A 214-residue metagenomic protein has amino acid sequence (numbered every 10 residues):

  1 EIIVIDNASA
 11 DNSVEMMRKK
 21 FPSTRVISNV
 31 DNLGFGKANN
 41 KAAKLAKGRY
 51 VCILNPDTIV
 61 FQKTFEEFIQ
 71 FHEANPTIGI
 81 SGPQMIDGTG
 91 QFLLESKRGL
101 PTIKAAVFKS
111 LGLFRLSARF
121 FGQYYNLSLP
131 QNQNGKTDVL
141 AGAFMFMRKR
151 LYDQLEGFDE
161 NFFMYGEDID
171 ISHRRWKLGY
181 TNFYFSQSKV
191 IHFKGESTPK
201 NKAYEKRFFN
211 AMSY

Functional and structural regions predicted by a protein language model:
D6-E15, D31: A conserved acidic beta->alpha catalytic loop
S13-V14, A38-N39, K63-F65, T77 (+1 more regions): Acidic donor-diphosphate engagement hotspot in glycosyltransferases and nucleotidyltransferases that stabilizes
S28-A46: Glycine-rich, basic loop-to-helix element that forms the pyrophosphate-binding segment of sugar-nucleotide handling
V51: Short aromatic/hydrophobic "clamp" motif used to bind/position activated sugar donors
I59-E95: Conserved donor NDP-sugar-binding/catalytic core segment of glycosyltransferases
L100-T137: Short, flexible, basic/aromatic active-site loop/helix in glycosyltransferases
L127-Y165, R174-Y180, F185-Q187, F193: Aromatic-glycine-rich donor-binding/catalytic loop that engages nucleotide-sugar donors across glycosyltransferases
I169, H173-Y214: Active-site-adjacent helix/loop segment of glycosyltransferases that harbors family-specific signature motifs
